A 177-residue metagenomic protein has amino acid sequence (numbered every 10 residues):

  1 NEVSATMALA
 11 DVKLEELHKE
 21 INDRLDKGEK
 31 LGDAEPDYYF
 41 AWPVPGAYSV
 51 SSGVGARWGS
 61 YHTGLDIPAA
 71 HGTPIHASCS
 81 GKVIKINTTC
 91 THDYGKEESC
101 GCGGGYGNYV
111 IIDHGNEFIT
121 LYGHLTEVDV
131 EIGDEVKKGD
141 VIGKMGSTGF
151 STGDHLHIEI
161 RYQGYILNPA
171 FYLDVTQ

Functional and structural regions predicted by a protein language model:
N1-P36: Alpha-helical oligomerization segments with coiled-coil/rod-like character
D33-T89: Domain-scale macromolecular recognition modules
S52, A69, K85, H124-E127 (+1 more regions): A residue-level detector for short acidic-glycine micro-motifs
H62-T63, A77-D129, D154-I160: Zn2+-dependent peptidoglycan hydrolase active-site motif and core
T73, N116-F118, Y165: Short acidic/polar mixed-charge low-complexity motifs
P74-K85, V130-M145: Short, well-structured beta-strand-loop connectors
T89-C90, I142-F150: Short, charged beta-turn/beta-strand-edge "cap" motif at the junction between a beta-strand and an adjacent loop
E131-D140, E159-Q177: Acidic, glycine-rich catalytic/binding loops that coordinate metals and/or anionic ligands
